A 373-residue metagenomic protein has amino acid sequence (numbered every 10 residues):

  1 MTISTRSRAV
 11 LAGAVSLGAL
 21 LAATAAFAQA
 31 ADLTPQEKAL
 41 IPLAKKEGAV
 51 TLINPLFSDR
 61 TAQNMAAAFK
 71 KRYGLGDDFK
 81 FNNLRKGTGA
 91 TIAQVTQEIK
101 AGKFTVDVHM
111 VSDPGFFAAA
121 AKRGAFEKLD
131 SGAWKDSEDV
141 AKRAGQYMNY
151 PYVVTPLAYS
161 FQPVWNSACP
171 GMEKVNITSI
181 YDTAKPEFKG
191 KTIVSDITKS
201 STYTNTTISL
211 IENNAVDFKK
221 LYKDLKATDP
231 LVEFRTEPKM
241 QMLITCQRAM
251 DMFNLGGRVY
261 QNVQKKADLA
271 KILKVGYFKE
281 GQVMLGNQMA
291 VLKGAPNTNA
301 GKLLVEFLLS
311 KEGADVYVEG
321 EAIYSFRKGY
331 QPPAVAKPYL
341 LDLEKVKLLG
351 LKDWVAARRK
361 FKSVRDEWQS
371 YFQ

Functional and structural regions predicted by a protein language model:
T2-S16: Bacterial N-terminal signal peptides that target proteins for export
L20-Q29: Sec/Tat signal peptide C-region and signal peptidase I cleavage site
A31-E37, K45-N64, N287: Extracytoplasmic "Venus flytrap"
L33-Q36, E344-Q373: Conserved C-terminal helix/tail region of periplasmic/extracytoplasmic solute-binding proteins
T51-K70, F81-T96, K103-Q247: Extracytoplasmic ligand-binding site segments that recognize negatively charged/polar headgroups
F116-A119, A249-A270: A ligand-binding cleft/hinge motif common to bilobed small-molecule-binding domains
A158-Y159, Y222-K226, V232-E233, E237 (+1 more regions): Periplasmic-binding protein-like
Q282-V283, N287-K352: Mature extracytoplasmic/periplasmic domains
